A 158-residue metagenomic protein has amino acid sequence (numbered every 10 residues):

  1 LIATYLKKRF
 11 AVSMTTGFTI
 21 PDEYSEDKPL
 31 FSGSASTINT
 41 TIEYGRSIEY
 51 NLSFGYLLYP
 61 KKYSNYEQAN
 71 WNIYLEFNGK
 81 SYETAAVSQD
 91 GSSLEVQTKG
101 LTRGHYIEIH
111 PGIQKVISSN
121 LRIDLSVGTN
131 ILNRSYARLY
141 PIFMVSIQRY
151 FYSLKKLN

Functional and structural regions predicted by a protein language model:
L1-S47, E95-L101: Outer-membrane pore/translocation modules
T40-N158: Outer membrane beta-barrel transmembrane domains
